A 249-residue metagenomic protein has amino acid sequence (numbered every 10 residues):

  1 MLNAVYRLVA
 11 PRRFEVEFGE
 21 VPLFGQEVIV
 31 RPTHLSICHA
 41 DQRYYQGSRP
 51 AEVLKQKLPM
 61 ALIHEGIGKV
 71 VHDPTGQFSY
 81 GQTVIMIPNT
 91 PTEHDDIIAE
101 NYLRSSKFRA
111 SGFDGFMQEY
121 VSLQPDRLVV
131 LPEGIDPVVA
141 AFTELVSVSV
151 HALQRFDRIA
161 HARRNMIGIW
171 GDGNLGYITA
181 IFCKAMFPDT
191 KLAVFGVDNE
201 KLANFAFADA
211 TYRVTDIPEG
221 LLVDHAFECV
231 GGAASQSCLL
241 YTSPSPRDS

Functional and structural regions predicted by a protein language model:
P22-L35, R49-E93, P132-G134: Glycine-rich beta-strand-centered segment in the early N-terminal region that forms part of a ligand/cofactor-binding
D41-Q42: Cytochrome P450 core scaffold surrounding the K-helix E-X-X-R motif and the conserved "meander" helix-loop region
I87, F227-C229: Short, well-ordered coil/turn residues at beta-beta hairpins and beta-strand->alpha-helix junctions within
P88-I167: NAD(P)H dinucleotide-binding glycine-rich loop of Rossmann-like/cofactor-binding domains, especially the beta1-alpha1
I135-V214: Mid-domain Rossmann-like dinucleotide-binding core that forms the NAD(H)/NADP(H) cofactor-binding site
P218-A226: A short acidic, Gly/Pro-enriched loop at the edge of an enzyme's catalytic core that lines a small-molecule cofactor
V230-A234: Short glycine-/small-residue-rich Rossmann-like dinucleotide-binding loops
Y241-D248: Conserved small/polar residues in nucleotide/adenosyl-binding loops
